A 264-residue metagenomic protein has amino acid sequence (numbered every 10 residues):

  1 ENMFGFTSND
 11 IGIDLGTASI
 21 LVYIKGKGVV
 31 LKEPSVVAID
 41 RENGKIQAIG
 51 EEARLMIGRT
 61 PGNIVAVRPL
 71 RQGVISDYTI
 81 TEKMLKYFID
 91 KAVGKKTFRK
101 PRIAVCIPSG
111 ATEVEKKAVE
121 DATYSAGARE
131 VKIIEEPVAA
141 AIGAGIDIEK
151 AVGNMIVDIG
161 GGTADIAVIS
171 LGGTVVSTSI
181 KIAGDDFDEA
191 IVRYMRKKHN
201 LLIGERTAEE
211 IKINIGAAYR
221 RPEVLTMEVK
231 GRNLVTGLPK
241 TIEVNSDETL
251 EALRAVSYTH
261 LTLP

Functional and structural regions predicted by a protein language model:
E1-I159, A167-L263: Nucleotide/phosphate-binding catalytic cleft detector across ATP-hydrolyzing and phosphate-transferring enzymes
